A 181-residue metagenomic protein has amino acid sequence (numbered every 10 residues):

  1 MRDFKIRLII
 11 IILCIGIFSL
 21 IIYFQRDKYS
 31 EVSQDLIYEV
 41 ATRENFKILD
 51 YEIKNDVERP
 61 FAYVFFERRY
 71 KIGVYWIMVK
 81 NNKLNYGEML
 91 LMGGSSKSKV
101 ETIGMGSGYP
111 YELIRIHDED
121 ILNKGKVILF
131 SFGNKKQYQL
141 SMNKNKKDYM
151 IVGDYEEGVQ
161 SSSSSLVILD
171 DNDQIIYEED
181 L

Functional and structural regions predicted by a protein language model:
I6-Q25: Hydrophobic membrane-insertion alpha-helices, especially the h-region of bacterial N-terminal signal peptides
Y23-Y51, H117-S131: Short, non-transmembrane alpha-helical segments in secretory-pathway proteins
F46-K80: Exposed beta-strand-loop-beta-strand "reactive/processing" segments of non-cytosolic proteins
E52-V57, G106, S131, G158: Structural signature of eukaryotic scaffold interfaces centered on beta-propeller domains
N81-N82, D173: Residue-level signal for glycine
K83-L91: Cystatin/cathelin-like cysteine-protease inhibitor module
L90-L113: Extracellular ectodomain segments of secreted/surface proteins
V127-L181: Ser/Thr-rich low-complexity repeats and stalk/linker segments
